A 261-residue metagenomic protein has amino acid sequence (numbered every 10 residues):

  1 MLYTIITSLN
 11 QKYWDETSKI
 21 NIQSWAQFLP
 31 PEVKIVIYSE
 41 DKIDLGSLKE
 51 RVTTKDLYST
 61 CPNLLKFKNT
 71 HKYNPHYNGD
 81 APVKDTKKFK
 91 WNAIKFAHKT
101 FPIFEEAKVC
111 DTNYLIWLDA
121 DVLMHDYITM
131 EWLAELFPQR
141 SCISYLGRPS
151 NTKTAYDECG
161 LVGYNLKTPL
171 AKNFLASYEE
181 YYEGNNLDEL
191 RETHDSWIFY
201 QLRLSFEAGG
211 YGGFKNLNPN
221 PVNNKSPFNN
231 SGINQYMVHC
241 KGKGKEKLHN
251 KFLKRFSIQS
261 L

Functional and structural regions predicted by a protein language model:
M1-D85, K108-T112, L166, V238-L248 (+1 more regions): N-terminal anchoring/stem segment of glycosyltransferases
Q11-S18, N92-F96, T152-A155, D188-D195: Aromatic-acidic/polar surface patches that form glycan- and anion
K19, Q23, A97-F101, T193-L204: A structural signal for well-ordered alpha-helical segments within the folded catalytic domains of diverse enzymes
K88: Short acidic-hydrophobic catalytic motif
W91, K95-L146: GT-A fold catalytic core of metal-dependent nucleotide-sugar glycosyltransferases, centered on the diacidic
P102, L161-G163, M237: Conserved hydrophobic/aromatic beta-strand scaffold that supports enzyme active sites
H125-T193: Conserved catalytic core of nucleotide-sugar-dependent glycosyltransferases
L166-L261: Catalytic core and acceptor-binding pocket of nucleotide-sugar-dependent glycosyltransferases
